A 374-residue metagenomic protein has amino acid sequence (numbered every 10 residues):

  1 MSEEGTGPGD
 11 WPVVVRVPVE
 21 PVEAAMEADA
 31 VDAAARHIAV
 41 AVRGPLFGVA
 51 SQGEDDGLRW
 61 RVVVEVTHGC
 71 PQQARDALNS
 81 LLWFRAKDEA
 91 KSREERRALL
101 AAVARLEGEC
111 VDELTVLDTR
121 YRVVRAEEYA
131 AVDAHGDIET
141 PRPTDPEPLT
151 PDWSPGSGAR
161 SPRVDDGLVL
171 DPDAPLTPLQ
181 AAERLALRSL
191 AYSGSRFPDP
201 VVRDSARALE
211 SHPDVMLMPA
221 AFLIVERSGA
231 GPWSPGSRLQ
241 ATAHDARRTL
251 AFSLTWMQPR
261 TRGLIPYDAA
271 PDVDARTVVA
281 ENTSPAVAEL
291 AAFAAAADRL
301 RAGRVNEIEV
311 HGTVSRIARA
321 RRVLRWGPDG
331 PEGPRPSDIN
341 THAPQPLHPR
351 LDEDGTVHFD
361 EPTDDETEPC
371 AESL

Functional and structural regions predicted by a protein language model:
M1-G108, D112-A302, N306-L374: Intrinsic disorder/low-complexity detector
